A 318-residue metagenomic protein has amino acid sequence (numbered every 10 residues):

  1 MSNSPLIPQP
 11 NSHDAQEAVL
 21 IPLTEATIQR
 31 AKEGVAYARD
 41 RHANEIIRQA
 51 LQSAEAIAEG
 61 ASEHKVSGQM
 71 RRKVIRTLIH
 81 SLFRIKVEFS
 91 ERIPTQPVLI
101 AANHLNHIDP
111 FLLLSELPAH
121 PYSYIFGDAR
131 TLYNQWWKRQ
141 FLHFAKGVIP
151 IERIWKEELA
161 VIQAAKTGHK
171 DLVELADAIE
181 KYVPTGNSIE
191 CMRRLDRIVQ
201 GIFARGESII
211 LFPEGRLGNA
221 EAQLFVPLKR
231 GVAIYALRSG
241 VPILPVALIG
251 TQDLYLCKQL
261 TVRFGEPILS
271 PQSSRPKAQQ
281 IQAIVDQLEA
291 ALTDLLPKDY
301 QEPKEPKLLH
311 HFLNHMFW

Functional and structural regions predicted by a protein language model:
S2-E59, E63-V66, V161-W318: Non-catalytic C-terminal accessory region of glycerolipid acyltransferases and related lyso-lipid remodeling enzymes
G68-F83, L142-H143, N314: Short hydrophobic helices that act as membrane-entry/anchoring signals
V74-H104: Helix-to-loop junction immediately C-terminal to a conserved catalytic motif
I75, L113-L114, K138-R139, V199 (+1 more regions): Short amphipathic alpha-helical segments and helix-helix/interface helices
S81, Q96, H120, F144-A145 (+2 more regions): Structured helix-beta-strand junction loops
R84-E88, L112-L113, D196-R197, R230-G231: A generic local structural motif
S90, R130, L248-T251: An acidic- and aromatic-residue-enriched active-site/binding cleft used to recognize and process polar
T95-K181: Catalytic core of membrane glycerolipid acyltransferases/transacylases, capturing the structured, soluble-facing
